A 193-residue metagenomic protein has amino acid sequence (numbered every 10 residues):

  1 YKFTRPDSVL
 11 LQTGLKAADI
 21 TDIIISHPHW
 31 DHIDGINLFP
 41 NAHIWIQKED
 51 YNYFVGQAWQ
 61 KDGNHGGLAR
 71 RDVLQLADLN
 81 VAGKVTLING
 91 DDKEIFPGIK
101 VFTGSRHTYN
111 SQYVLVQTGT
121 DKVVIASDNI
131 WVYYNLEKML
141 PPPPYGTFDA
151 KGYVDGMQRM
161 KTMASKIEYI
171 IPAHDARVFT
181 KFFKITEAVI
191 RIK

Functional and structural regions predicted by a protein language model:
Y1-I46: Active-site metal-binding motif and surrounding structural segment of the metallo-beta-lactamase
Y1-R5, Y113, Q117-K193: Cap/insert and terminal regions of metallo-dependent hydrolase folds
K2-L15, D19, E49-T103, F148-I167: Metallo-beta-lactamase
L15-A18, D34, L38, V81-Y133: Catalytic core of the metallo-beta-lactamase
P28, E49-D50, R106-H107, S127-N129 (+1 more regions): Active-site metal-binding loops of divalent metal-dependent hydrolases
D34, K48, V55, Y133-Y134: Activation segment
G35-L38, G56-Q57, F182-F183: Short, solvent-exposed loop/turn and secondary-structure capping segments
